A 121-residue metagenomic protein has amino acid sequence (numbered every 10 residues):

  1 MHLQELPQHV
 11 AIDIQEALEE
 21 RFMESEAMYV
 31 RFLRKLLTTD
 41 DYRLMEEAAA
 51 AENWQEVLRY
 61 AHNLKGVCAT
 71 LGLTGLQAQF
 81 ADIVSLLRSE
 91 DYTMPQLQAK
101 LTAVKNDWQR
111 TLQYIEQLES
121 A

Functional and structural regions predicted by a protein language model:
M1-R59, N63-A121: Two-component system phosphorelay core
